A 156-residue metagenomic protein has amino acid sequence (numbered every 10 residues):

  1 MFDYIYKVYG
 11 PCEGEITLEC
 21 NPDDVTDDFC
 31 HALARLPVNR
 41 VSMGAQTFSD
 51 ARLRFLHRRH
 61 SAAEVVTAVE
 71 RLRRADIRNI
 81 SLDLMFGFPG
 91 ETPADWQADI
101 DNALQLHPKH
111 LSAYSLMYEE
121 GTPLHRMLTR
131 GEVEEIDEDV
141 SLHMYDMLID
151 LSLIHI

Functional and structural regions predicted by a protein language model:
M1-D150: Conserved non-cysteine loop/helix-boundary elements of the Radical SAM core domain that shape
I154-I156: Conserved small/polar residues in nucleotide/adenosyl-binding loops
